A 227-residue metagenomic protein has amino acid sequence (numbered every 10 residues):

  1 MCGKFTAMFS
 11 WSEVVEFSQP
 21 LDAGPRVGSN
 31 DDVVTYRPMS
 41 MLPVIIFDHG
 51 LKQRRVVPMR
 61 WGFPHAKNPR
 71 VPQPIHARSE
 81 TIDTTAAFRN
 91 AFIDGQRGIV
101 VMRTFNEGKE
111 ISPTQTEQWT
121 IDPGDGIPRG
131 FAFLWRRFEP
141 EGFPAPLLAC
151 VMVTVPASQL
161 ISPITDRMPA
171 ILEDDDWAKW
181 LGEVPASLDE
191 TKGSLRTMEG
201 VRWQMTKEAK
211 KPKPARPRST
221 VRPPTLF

Functional and structural regions predicted by a protein language model:
M1-F227: Short linear sequence motif anchored by a di-proline
